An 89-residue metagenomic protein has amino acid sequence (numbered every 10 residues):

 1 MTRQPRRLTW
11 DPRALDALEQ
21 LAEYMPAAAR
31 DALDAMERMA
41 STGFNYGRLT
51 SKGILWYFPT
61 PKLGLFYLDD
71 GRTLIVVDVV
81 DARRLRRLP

Functional and structural regions predicted by a protein language model:
M1-A35: Arg/Lys-rich, positively charged N-terminal/basic patches that mediate binding to nucleic acids
M1-R7, P59-P89: Enriched for short, Lys/Arg-rich terminal
Q20-R30, R48-I54, K62-L63, D70-T73: Generic structural signal for short, solvent-exposed loop/turn connectors between secondary structure elements
P26-A27, N45, V80, P89: A generic "cationic amphipathic patch" detector
L33-P59, R87: A short, surface-exposed loop/turn module that caps and links secondary-structure elements
